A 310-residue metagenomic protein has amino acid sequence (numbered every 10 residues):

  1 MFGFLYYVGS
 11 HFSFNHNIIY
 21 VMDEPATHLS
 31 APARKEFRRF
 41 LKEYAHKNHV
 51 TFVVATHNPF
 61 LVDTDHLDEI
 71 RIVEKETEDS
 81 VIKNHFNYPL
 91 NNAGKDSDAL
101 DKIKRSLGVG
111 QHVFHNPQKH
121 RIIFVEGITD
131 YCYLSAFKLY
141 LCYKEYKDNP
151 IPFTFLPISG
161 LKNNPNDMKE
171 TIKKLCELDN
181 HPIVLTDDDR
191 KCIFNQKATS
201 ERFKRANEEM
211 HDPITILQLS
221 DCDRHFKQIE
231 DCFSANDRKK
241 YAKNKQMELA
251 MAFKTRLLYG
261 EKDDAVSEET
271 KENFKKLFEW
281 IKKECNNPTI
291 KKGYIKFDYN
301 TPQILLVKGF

Functional and structural regions predicted by a protein language model:
M1-H115, N286-N287, K291-K292, L305-K308: Switch/communication elements of ASCE P-loop NTPase nucleotide-binding domains
H11-F14, E43-N48, L141-N149, E209-M210: Secondary-structure transition/capping motifs at alpha-helix termini and the adjoining loop/turn into the next element
R38-K42, K169-K173, S200-K204: Short amphipathic alpha-helical segments and helix-helix/interface helices
H46, F60-I183: RecA-like P-loop NTPase motor core
N58-L61, E76-E78, D130, D188-C192 (+1 more regions): Conserved nucleotide-binding/hydrolysis micro-motifs of P-loop NTPases
I128, C176, D187-D188, E269-E279: P-loop NTPase catalytic cores that bind/hydrolyze ATP
H181, L185-E269: Activity-critical C-terminal alpha-helical subdomain
K239-F310: Charge-biased C-terminal accessory regions appended to nucleic-acid-, cytoskeletal NTPase
